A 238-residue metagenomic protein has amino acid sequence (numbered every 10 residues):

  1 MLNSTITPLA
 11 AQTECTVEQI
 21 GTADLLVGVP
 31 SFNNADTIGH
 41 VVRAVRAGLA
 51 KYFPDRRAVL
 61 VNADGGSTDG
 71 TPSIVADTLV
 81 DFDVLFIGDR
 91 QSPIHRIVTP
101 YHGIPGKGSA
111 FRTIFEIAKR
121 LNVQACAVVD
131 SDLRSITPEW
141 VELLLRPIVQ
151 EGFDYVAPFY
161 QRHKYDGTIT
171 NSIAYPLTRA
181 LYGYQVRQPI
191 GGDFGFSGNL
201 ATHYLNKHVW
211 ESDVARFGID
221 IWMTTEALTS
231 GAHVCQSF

Functional and structural regions predicted by a protein language model:
M1-A47: N-proximal low-complexity "stem/linker" segments adjacent to membrane-targeting elements
D24-L26, V59, W222: Cell-envelope/extracellular polymer assembly enzymes that use nucleotide-activated donors
D64-S73: A conserved acidic beta->alpha catalytic loop
V80-L121: Active-site-proximal specificity loops/subdomain of glycosyltransferases
V123-R134: Short beta-strand-to-loop acidic/aromatic patch adjacent to the donor-nucleotide binding site
I136-F159: Conserved donor-nucleotide/metal-binding helix-loop-beta segment in metal-dependent transferases, i.e., the alpha-helix
D154-T168, G183: Short beta-strand-to-loop element that shapes/binds the nucleotide-sugar donor at the catalytic cleft/hinge
E211, W222-F238: Catalytic donor-sugar/metal-binding loop of nucleotide-sugar-dependent glycosyltransferases
